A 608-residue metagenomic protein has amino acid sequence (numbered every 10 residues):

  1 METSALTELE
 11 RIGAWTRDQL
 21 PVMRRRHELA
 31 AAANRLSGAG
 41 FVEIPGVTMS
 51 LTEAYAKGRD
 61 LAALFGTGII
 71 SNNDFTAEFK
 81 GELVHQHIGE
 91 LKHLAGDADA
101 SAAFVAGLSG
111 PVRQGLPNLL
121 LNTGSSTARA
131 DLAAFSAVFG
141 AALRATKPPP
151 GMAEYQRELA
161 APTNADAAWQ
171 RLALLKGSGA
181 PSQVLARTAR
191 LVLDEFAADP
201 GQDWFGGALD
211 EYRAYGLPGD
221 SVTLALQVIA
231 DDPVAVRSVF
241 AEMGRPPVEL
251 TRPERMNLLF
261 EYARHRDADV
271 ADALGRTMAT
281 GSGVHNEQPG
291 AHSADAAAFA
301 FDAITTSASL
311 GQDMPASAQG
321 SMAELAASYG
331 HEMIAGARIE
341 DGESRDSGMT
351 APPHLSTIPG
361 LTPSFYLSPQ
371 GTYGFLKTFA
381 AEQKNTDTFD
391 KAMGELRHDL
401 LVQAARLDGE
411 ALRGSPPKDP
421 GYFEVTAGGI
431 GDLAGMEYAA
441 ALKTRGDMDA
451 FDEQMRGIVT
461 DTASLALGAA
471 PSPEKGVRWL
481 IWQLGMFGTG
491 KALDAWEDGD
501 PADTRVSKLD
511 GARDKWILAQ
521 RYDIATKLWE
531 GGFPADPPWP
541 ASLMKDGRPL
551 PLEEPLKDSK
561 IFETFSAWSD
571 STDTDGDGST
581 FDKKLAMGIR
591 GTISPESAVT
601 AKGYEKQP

Functional and structural regions predicted by a protein language model:
M1-R59: N-terminal secretion-targeting helices of virulence/extracellular proteins, encompassing both classical Sec signal
E2, D97, P181, D232 (+1 more regions): Helix N-terminus capping/helix-initiation residues
T3-T7, Y212-D220, E453, G457: Short, solvent-exposed segments of well-ordered alpha helices
H27-R35, A39, A189, W204-F205 (+2 more regions): Membrane-interacting alpha-helical segments
E28-G38, V42, P247, Q403 (+2 more regions): Charge-rich, low-complexity amphipathic helices in intrinsically disordered tails/linkers adjacent to domains
L36-P359: Long, composition-driven intrinsically disordered regions
A268-P608: Long, contiguous all-alpha helical interaction modules
